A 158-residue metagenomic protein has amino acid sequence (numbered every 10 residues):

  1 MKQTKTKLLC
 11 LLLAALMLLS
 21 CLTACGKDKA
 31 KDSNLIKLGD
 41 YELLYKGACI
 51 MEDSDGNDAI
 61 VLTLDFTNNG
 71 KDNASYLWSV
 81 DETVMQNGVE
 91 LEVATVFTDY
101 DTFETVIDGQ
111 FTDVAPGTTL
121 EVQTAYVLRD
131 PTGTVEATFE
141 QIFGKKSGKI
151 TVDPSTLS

Functional and structural regions predicted by a protein language model:
M1-L12: Bacterial N-terminal signal peptides that target proteins for export
S20-A24: C-terminal motif of bacterial Sec signal peptides marking the signal peptidase cleavage site
K29-G56: Low-complexity, acidic Ser/Thr/Pro/Gly-rich terminal tails and inter-domain linkers that flank the onset of structured
K31, G109-Q110, Q123: A structural connector/turn signal
S54-D55, T67-T118: The feature marks short-to-medium sequence segments in extracytoplasmic or secretory-pathway proteins
I60-N68: Short, well-ordered beta-strand segments enriched in hydrophobic/aromatic residues
L120-V152: Short, surface-exposed ligand- or partner-binding patches at beta-edge/loop junctions that are enriched in aromatics
L157-S158: Short, solvent-exposed mixed-charge patches
